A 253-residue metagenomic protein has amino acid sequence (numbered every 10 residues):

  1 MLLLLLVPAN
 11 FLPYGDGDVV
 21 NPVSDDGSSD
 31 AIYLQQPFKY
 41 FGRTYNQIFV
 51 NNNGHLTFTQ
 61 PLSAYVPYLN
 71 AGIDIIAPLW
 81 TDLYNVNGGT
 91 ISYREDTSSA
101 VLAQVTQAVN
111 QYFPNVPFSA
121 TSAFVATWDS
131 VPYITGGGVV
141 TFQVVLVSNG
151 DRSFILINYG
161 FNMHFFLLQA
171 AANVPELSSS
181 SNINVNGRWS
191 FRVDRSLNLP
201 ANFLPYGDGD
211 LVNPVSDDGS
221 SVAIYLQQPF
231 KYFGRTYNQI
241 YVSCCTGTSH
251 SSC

Functional and structural regions predicted by a protein language model:
M1-C253: Extracytoplasmic Ser/Thr/Pro-rich, glycosylation-prone low-complexity segments
